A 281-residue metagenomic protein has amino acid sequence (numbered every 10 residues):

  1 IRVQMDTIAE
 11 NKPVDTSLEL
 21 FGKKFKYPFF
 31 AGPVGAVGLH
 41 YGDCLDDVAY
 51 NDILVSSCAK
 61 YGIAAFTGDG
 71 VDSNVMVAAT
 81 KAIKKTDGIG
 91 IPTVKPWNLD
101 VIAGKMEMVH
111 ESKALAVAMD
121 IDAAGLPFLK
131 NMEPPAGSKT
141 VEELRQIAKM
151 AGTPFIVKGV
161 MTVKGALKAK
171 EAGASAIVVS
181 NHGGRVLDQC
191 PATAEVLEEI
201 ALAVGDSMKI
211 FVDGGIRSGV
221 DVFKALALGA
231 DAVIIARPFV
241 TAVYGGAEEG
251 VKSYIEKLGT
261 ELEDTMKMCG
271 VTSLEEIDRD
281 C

Functional and structural regions predicted by a protein language model:
I1, F239, A247-C281: C-terminal extensions of enzymes
I1-K26, I277: An N-cap/entry alpha-helix motif that binds or orients negatively charged groups
P13-L18, V77, V101-E107: Short alpha-helical segments and helix-capping/turn motifs at coil-helix boundaries
E19-D69: Active-site cofactor/substrate anionic-group-binding motifs, chiefly glycine- and Lys/Arg-rich phosphate-binding loops
K26-A31, G214, A232-I234: Short FAD-binding loop at a beta-strand-to-alpha-helix junction that anchors the flavin cofactor in diverse
L45-V48, D52, L99, G137-V141 (+6 more regions): Electropositive phosphate-/nucleotide-binding environments in soluble metabolic enzymes
A49-N98: A gly/proline- and charged-residue-enriched helix-loop-helix capping module
S56, K84-K85, W97-V212, G219-V243 (+1 more regions): Alpha/beta enzyme core
